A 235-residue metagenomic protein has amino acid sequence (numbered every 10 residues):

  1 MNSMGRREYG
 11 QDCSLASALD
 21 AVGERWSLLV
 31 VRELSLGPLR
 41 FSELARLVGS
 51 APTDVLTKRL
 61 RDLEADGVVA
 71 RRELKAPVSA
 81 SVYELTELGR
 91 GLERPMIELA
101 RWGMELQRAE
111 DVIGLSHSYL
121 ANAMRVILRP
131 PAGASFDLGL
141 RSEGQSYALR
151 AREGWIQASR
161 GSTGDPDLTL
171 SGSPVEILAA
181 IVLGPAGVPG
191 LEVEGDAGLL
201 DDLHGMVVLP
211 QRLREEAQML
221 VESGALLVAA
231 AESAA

Functional and structural regions predicted by a protein language model:
M1-V22, V228: N-terminal leader segment of winged-helix/HTH proteins
C13-A51: N-terminal helix-turn-helix DNA-binding core of bacterial DNA-binding proteins
G23, K75-L99: Basic, amphipathic "hinge/linker" alpha-helix immediately C-terminal to the N-terminal HTH DNA-binding motif
L60-R61: Short, hydrophobic-biased segments on the C-terminal half of alpha helices that form "recognition helices"
R94-G139, S146, R214-G224: Amphipathic alpha-helical dimerization/coiled-coil segments that flank or bridge DNA-binding/regulatory modules
T163-A235: C-terminal interaction segments
